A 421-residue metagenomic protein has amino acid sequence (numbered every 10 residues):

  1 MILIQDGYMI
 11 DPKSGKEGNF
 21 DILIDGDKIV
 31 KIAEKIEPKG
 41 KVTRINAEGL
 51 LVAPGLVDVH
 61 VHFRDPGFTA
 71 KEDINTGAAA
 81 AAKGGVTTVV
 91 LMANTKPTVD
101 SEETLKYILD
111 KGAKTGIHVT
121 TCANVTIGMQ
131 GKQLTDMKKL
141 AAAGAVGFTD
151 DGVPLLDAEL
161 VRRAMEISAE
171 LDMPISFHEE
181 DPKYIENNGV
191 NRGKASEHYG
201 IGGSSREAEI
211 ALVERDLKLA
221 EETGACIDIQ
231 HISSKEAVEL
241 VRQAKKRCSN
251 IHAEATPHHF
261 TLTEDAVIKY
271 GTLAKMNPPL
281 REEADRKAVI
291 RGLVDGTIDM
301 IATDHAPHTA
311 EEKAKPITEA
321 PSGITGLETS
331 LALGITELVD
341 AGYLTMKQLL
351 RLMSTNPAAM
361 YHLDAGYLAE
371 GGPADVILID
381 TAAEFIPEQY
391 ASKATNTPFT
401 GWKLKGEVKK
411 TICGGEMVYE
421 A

Functional and structural regions predicted by a protein language model:
M1-K39: N-terminal metal-binding scaffold of metallo-dependent hydrolase/deaminase domains
G7, I22, D27, G49 (+15 more regions): Divalent metal-coordination and catalytic microenvironments
G7, P316-E319, P373-A421: C-terminal cap of metal-dependent C-N hydrolases
I36-V52: Active-site metal-binding motif and surrounding structural segment of the metallo-beta-lactamase
E48-G112: Metal-associated gating/positioning segment near the N- to mid-region
K106, T135-I301: Histidine/acidic residue-rich metal-binding segments in metalloenzymes
D110-V125: A glycine-rich helix N-cap at a beta->alpha junction
H198-C226, L273, V294-D295, D299-I301 (+2 more regions): His/Asp/Glu-enriched, well-ordered alpha-helical/loop segment that forms or immediately abuts the divalent-metal
